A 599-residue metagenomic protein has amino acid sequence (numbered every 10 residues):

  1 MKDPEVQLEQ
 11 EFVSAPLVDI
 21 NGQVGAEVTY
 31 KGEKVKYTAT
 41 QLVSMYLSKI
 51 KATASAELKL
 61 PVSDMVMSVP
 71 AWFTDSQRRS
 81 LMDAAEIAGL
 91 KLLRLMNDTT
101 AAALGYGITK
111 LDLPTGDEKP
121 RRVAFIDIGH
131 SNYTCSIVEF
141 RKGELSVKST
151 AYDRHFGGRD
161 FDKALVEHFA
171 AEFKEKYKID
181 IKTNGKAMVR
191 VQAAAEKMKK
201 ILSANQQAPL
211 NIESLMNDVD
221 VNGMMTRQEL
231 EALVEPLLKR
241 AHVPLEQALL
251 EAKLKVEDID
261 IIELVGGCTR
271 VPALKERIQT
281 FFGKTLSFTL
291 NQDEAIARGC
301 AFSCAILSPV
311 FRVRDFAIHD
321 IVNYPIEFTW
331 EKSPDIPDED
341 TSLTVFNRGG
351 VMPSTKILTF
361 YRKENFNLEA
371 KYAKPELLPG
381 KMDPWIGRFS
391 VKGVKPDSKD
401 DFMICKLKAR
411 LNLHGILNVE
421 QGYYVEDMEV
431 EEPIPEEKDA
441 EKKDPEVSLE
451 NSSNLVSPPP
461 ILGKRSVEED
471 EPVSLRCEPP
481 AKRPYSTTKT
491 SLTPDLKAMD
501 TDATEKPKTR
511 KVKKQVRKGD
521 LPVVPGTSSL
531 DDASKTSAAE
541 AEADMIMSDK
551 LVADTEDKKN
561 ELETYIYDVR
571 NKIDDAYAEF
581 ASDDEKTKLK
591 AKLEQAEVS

Functional and structural regions predicted by a protein language model:
M1-N21, T29-Q41, M45, A52-S599: Oxyanion-binding/catalytic loops of NTP- or PPi-dependent enzymes
